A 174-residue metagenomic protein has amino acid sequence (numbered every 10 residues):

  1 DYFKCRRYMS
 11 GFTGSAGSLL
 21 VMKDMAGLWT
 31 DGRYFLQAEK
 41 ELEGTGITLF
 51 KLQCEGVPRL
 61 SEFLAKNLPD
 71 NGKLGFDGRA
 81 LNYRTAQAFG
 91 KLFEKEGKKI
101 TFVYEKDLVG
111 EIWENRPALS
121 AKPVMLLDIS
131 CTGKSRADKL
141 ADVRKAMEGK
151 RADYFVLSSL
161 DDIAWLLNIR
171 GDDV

Functional and structural regions predicted by a protein language model:
D1-P69, D77, L81, T85-V174: N-terminal accessory/capping or targeting/presequence segment of soluble
L74: Ligand-binding face of N-terminal immunoglobulin V-set domains in extracellular IgSF glycoproteins
